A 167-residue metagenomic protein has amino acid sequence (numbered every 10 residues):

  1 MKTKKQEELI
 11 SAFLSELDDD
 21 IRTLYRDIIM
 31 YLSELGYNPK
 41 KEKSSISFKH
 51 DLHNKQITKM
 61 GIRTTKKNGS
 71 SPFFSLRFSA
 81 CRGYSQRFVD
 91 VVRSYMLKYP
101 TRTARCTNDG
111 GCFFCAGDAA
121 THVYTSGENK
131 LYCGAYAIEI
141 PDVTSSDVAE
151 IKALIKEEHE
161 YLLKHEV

Functional and structural regions predicted by a protein language model:
M1-L17: A short, surface-exposed helix-loop junction/capping segment
S11-A12, D19-R22, I46-F48: N-terminal start-of-chain detector that recognizes signal peptides and the immediate post-cleavage beginning
E16-K41, D147-L163: Amphipathic alpha-helical segments
K43-V167: Short, conserved beta-strand/beta-arch hydrophobic-aromatic motifs that form part of recognition grooves or interface
